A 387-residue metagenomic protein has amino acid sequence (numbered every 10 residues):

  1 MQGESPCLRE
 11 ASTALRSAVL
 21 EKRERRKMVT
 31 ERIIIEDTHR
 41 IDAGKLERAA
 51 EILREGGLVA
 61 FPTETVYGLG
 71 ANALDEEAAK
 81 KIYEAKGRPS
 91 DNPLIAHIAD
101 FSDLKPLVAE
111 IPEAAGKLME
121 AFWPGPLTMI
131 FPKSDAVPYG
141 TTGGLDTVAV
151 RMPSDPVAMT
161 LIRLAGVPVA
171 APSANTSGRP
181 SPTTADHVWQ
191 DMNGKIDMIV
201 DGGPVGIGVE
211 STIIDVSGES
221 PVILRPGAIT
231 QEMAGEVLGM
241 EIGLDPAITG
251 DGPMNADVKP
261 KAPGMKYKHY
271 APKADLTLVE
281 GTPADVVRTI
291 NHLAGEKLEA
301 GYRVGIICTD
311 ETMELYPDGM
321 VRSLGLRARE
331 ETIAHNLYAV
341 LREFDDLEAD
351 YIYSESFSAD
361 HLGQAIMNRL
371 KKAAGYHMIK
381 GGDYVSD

Functional and structural regions predicted by a protein language model:
A11-A14, A18: Ala/Thr-enriched low-complexity intrinsically disordered regions
V19-K27: Short, Lys/Arg-enriched N-terminal segments with co-localized hydrophobic residues within the first ~10-30 amino acids
M28-D387: Active-site-adjacent structural elements in enzyme catalytic cores
